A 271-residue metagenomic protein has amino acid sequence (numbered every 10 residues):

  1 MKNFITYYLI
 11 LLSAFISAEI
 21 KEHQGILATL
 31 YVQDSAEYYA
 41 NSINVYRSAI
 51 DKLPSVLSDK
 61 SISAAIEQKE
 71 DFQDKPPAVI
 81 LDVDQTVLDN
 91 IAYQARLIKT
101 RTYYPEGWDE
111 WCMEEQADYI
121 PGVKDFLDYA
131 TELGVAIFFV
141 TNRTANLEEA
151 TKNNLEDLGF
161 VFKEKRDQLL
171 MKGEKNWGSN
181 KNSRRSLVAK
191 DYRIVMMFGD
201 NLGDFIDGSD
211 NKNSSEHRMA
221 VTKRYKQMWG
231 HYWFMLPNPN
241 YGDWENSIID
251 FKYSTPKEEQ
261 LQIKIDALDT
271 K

Functional and structural regions predicted by a protein language model:
M1-I26: Bacterial Sec-dependent N-terminal signal peptides
S17-L81, D250-K271: Non-catalytic pre-domain segments flanking phosphatase-related domains
R47, E148-K271: C-terminal cap/substrate-recognition subdomain and adjoining C-terminal extension of metal-dependent phosphatase-like
P54, S58, Y93, D128-A136 (+3 more regions): Sec-exported extracytoplasmic/periplasmic mature domains
L57-K69, I137-N142, E164-D167: Surface-exposed patches in mature extracellular/periplasmic domains of secreted proteins
P76, V87-D118, E132: Active-site neighborhood of HAD-like aspartate-dependent phosphohydrolases
D109-F138, A145-N146: Short, acidic loop-to-helix structural element flanking the phosphoryl-transfer center in phosphate-processing enzymes
